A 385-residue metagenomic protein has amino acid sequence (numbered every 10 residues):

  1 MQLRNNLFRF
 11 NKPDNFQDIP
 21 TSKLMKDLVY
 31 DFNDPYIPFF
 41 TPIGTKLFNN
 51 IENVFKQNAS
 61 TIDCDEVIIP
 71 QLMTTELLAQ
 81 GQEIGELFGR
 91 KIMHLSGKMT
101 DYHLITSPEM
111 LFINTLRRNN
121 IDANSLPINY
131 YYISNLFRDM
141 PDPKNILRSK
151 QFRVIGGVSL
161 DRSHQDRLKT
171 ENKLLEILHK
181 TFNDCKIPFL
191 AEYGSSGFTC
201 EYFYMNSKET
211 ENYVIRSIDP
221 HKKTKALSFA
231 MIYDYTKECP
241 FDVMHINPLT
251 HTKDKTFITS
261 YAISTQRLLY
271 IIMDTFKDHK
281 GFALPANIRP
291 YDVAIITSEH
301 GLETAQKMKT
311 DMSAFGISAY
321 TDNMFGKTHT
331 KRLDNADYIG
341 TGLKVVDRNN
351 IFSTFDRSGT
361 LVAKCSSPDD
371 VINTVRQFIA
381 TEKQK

Functional and structural regions predicted by a protein language model:
M1-K385: NTP/phosphate- and nucleic-acid-binding module
